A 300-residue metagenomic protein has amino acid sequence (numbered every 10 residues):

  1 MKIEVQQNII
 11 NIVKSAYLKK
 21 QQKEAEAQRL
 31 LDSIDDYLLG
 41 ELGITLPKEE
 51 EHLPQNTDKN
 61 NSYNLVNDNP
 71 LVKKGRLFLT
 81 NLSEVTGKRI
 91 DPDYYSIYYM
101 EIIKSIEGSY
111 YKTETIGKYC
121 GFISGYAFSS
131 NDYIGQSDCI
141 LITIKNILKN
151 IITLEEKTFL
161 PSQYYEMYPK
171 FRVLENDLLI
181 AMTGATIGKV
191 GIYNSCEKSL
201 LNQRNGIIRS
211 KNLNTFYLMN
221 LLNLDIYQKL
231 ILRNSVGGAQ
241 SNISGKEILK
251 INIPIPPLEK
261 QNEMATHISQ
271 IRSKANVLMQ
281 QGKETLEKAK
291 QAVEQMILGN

Functional and structural regions predicted by a protein language model:
M1-E4, K198-G206, L213-F216, V236-N262: A short glycine-rich beta-alpha junction/loop motif
K2-A127, K250, P254-N300: Non-catalytic DNA-recognition/assembly elements of restriction-modification systems
Q7-N8, N150-I152, K189-V190, F216-Y217: Short helix/loop capping segments that flank catalytic or ligand/cofactor-binding pockets
K48-L53, S129-S137, E156, R233-S235: Short coil/turn segments at secondary-structure boundaries
T113-D132, K145-E175: Sequence-specific dsDNA recognition surfaces
T143-I144, Y165-F171, E175-N223: A short beta-sheet element
L148, A185, P257: Flexible, active-site-proximal loop/turn residues at the rims of small-molecule/cofactor binding pockets and catalytic
I192, N234-G237: Short amphipathic beta-strand starts and helix->beta connectors
